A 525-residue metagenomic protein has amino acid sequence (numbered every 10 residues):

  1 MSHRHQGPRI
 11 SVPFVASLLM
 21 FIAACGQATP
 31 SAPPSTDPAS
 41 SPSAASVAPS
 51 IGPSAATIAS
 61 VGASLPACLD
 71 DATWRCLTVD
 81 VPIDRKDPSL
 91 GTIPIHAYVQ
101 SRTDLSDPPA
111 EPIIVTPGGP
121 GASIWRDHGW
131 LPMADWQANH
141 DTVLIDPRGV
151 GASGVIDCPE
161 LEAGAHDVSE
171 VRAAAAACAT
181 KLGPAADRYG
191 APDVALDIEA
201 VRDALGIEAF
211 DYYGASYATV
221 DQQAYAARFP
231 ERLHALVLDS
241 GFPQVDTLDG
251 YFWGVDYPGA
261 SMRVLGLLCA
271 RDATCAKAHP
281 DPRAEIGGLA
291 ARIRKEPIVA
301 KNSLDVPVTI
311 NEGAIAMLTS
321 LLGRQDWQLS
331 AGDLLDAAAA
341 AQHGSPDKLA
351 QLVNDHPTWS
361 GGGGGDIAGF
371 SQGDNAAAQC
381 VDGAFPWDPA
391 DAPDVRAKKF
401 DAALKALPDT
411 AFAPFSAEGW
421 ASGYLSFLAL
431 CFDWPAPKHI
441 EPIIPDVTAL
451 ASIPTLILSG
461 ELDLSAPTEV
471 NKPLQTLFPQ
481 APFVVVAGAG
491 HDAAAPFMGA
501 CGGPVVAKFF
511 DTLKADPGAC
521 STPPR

Functional and structural regions predicted by a protein language model:
F21-A24: C-terminal motif of bacterial Sec signal peptides marking the signal peptidase cleavage site
G26-D167, A200, R283-L289, A436-H439 (+2 more regions): Catalytic-loop region of hydrolases
A163-S169, A224-L289, M317-S320, L335-D347 (+1 more regions): A catalytic-pocket lid/entrance helix-loop region that shapes and gates access to the active site across common
T180, P184, P192-A209: Conserved acidic catalytic loop of the alpha/beta-hydrolase fold
E285-T448: Alpha/beta-hydrolase fold active-site neighborhood
L450-A451, I457-S459: Short beta-strand/loop motif that positions the catalytic acidic residue of the alpha/beta-hydrolase fold
L464-E469: Conserved alpha/beta-hydrolase "acid-adjacent" motif
A489-A500: Catalytic histidine-centered segment of alpha/beta-hydrolase-like enzymes
